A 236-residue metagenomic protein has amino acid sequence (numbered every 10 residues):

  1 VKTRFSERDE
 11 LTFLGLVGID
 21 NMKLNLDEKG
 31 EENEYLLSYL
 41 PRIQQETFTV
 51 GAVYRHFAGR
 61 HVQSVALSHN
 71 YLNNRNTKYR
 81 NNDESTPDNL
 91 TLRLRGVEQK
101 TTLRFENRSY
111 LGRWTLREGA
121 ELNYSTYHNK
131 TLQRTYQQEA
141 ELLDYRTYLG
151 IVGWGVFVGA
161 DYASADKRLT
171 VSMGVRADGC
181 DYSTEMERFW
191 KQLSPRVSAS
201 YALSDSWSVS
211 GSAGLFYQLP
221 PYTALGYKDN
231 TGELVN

Functional and structural regions predicted by a protein language model:
T3-N21, L40-M186: Face-selective signature of the C-terminal outer-membrane beta-barrel domain
N21, E28-K29, H128-T135, Y201 (+1 more regions): Surface-exposed extracellular loop regions of Gram-negative outer-membrane beta-barrel proteins, predominantly
E34-L37: Membrane transport/envelope proteins' first extracytoplasmic loop
G119, R196-S198: A structural signal for beta-strand register positions
G155-V156, Q192-L193, S206: An amphipathic alpha-helix/helix-turn recognition signal
R188-W190: Outer-membrane beta-barrel transmembrane domain signature
